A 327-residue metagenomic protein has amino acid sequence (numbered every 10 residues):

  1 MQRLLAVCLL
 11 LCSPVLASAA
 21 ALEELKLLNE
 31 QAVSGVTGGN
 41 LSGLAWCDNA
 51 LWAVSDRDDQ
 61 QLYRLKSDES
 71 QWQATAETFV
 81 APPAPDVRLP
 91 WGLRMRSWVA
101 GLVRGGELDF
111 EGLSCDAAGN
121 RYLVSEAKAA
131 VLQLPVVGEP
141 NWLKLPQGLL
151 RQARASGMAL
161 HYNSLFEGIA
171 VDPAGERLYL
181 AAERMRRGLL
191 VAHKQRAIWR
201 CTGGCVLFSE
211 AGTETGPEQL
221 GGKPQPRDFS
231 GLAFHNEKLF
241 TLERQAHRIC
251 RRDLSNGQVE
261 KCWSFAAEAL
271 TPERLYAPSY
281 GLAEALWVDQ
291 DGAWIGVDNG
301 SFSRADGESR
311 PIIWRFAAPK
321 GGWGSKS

Functional and structural regions predicted by a protein language model:
Q2-V7: Sec-dependent signal peptide recognition, specifically the positively charged N-region followed immediately by
L9-L10, R251: Enrichment for repetitive, rod-forming helical segments
C12-S18: N-terminal signal peptide c-region/cleavage motif recognized by signal peptidases
S18-S327: Sequence/structural signature of beta-propeller domains
